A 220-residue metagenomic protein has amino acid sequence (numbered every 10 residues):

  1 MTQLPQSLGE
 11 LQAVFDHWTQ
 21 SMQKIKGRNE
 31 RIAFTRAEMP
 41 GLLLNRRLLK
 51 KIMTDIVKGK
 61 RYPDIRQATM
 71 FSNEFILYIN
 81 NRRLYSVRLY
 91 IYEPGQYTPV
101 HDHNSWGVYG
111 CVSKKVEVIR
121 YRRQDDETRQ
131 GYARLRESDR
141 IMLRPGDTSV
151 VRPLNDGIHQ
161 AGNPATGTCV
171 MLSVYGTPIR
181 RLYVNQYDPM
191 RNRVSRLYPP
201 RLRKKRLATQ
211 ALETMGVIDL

Functional and structural regions predicted by a protein language model:
M1-V57: N-terminal leader/capping segments at the start of a protein or of a new domain
A68-P94: A short glycine-rich, His/Asp/Glu-containing loop-to-beta-strand
R88-D102, R152-D156: Conserved short histidine dyad/triad with adjacent acidic residue
S105-Q124: Glycine- and acidic-residue-biased ligand/ion/polar-headgroup-sensing regions
V108-G110, T166-R181: A short hydrophobic beta-strand segment most commonly corresponding to one strand of the jelly-roll/cupin
R122-I158, L197-R201: Short acidic-glycine-tyrosine-enriched beta hairpin
Q160-A165: Asparagine-centered strand-capping/turn motif at beta-strand->loop junctions
Y187-L220: Long hydrophobic alpha-helical segments typical of transmembrane helices together with their membrane-interfacial
